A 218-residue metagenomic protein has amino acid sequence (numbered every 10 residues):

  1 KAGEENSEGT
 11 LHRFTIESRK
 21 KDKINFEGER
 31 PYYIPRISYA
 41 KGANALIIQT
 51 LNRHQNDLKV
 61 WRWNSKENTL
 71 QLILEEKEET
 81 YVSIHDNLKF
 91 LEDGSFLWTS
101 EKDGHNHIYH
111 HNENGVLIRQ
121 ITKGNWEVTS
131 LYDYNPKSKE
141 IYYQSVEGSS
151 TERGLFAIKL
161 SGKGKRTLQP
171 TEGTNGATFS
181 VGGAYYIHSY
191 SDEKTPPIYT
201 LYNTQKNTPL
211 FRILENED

Functional and structural regions predicted by a protein language model:
A2-E5, S38-G42, I47-H54, W61-N64 (+7 more regions): Beta-strand C-termini and the immediately following turn/loop, strongest in propeller blades
E5-T10, K21-I24, Y33-S38, A43-L51 (+5 more regions): Non-catalytic accessory segments flanking enzyme active sites
H12-F14, K59-W63, Y109, F156-I158 (+1 more regions): Conserved hydrophobic/aromatic positions in well-ordered beta-strands
T15-R19, N64-N68, N112-V116, K159-K163 (+1 more regions): Short loop/turn segments that connect beta-strands within beta-propeller blades
K77-T80, E101, G124-T129, S145-E147 (+1 more regions): Short, contiguous acidic/charged loop-to-helix segments that flank catalytic cores in large enzymes
L117, V128-D133: A structural signal for short, hydrophobic beta-strand segments that form beta-sheets in beta-rich/all-beta domains
E152-G154: Beta-propeller blade termini and top-face loops
